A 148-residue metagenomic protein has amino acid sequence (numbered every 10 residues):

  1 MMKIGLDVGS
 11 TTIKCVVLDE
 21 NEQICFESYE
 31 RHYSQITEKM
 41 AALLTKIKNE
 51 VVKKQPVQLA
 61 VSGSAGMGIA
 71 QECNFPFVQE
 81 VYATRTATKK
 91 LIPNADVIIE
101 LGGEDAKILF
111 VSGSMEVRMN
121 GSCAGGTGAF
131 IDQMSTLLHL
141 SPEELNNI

Functional and structural regions predicted by a protein language model:
M1-N21, A95-S112: Gly/Thr-rich phosphate-binding beta-strand-loop-beta motif of the actin/hexokinase/Hsp70
G5-E38, A42, M115-V117, G121: Short glycine-rich, Thr/Ser-proximal phosphate-binding strand/loop in the N-terminal lobe of ATP-dependent enzymes
S10, S34, K39, T45 (+2 more regions): Glycine/proline-enriched, intrinsically flexible loops and inter-domain linkers
Y29-H32, E50-Y82, L109-R118: Short beta-strand-loop/turn "lid" adjacent to the catalytic site in phosphate-handling enzymes
Y29-S34, V81-A87, S122-A129: Short, acidic/turn-prone active-site loops that include or flank metal/cofactor- and phosphate-binding residues
Q35-I36, G113-I148: Glycine-rich phosphate-binding loop plus the immediately following alpha-helix
Q71, K89-N94, F110-G113, L137-H139: Alpha-helix C-terminal capping segments
E80-I99: Active-site cofactor/substrate anionic-group-binding motifs, chiefly glycine- and Lys/Arg-rich phosphate-binding loops
